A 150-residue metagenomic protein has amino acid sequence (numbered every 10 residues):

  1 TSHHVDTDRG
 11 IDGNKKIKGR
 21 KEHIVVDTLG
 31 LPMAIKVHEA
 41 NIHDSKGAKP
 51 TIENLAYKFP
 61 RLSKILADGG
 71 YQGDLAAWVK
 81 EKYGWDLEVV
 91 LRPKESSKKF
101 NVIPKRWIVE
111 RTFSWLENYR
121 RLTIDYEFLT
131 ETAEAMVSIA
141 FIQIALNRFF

Functional and structural regions predicted by a protein language model:
T1-K82, D86-R92, A140: Polybasic low-complexity intrinsically disordered regions
T7, G13, H38, S96-K99 (+2 more regions): Glycine-rich, flexible loop/turn motifs
H23, K99-F150: Basic, amphipathic alpha-helical segments enriched in Lys/Arg and hydrophobic/aromatic residues
L31, I42, K80-K82, S96 (+3 more regions): Generic secondary-structure boundary signal with a strong preference for alpha-helix termini
K46-G47, I65, S96, L129 (+1 more regions): Flexible domain-boundary/linker segments
G70-G73, P93-S96, S114, R121-L122: Short Gly/Pro-enriched loop/turn and capping motifs at secondary-structure junctions
D86, V90, S96-I103: Charged DNA-binding/catalytic regions of mobile-element recombinases
